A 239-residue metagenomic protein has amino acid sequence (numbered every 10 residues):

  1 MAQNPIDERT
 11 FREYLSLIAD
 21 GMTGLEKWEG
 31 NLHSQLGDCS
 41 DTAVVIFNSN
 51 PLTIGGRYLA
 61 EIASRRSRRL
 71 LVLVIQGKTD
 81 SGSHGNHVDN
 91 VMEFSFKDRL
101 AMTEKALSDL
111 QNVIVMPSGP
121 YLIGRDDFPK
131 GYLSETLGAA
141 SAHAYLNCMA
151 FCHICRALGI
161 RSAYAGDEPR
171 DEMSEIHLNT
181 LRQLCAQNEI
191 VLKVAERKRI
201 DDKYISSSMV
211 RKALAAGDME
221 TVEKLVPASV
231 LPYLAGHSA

Functional and structural regions predicted by a protein language model:
M1-A239: Nucleotidyltransferase catalytic core that binds NTPs
